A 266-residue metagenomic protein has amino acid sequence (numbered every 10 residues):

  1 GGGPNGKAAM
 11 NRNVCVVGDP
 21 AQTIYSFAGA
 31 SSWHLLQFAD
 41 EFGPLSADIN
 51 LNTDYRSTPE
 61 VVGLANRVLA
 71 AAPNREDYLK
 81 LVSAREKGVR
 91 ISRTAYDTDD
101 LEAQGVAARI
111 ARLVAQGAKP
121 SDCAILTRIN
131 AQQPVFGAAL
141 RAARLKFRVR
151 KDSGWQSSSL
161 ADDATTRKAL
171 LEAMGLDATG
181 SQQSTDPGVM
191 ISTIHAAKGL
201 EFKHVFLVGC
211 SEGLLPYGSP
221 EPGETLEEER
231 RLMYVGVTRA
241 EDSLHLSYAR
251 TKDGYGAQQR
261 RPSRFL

Functional and structural regions predicted by a protein language model:
G1-Q37, T53, S57, G199: Conserved helicase NTPase motor core
G2, F38, A108-Q116, V235: A generic secondary-structure signal
M10-N13, D19-Q22, F42-D48, K87-I91 (+6 more regions): Short glycine-/polar-rich loops that comprise or flank the Walker A/P-loop and associated switch/sensor motifs
N11-N13, S31-L35, A103, Q133 (+2 more regions): Amphipathic alpha-helical segments in well-structured domains
V17-A21, F27-S32, T53-D54, A65-R67 (+5 more regions): A short beta-strand-to-loop transition that corresponds to the Sensor-1 phosphate-sensing loop of AAA+ P-loop ATPases
A28, A39, A65, P73 (+3 more regions): Short, flexible helix/strand-to-coil boundary loops that buttress conserved ligand/catalytic motifs in alpha/beta
P44-A47, N52-R148, T165, G175-G180: Helicase P-loop NTPase motor core
P134-L145, V149-R150, Q156-L266: Conserved helicase C-terminal RecA-like lobe
